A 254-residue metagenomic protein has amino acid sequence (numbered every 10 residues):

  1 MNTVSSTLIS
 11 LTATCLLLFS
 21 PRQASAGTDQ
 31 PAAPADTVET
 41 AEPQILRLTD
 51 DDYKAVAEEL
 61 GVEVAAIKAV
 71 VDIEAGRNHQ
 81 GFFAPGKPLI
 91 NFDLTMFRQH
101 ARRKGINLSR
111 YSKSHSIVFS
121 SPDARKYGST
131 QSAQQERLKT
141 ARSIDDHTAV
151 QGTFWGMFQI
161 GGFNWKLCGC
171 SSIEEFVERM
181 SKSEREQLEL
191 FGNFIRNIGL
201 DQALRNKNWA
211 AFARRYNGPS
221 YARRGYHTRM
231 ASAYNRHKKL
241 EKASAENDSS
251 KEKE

Functional and structural regions predicted by a protein language model:
M1-I9: Bacterial N-terminal signal peptides that target proteins for export
I9-F19: Bacterial N-terminal signal peptides
T12, Q23-S25, K242: Residue-level detector of intrinsically disordered, flexible termini and proteolytic processing junctions
S20-Q30: Signal peptide processing junction and immediate N-terminal pro/mature segment of secreted/exported proteins
T28-E254: Catalytic glycan-binding domains that act on GlcNAc-containing polysaccharides
